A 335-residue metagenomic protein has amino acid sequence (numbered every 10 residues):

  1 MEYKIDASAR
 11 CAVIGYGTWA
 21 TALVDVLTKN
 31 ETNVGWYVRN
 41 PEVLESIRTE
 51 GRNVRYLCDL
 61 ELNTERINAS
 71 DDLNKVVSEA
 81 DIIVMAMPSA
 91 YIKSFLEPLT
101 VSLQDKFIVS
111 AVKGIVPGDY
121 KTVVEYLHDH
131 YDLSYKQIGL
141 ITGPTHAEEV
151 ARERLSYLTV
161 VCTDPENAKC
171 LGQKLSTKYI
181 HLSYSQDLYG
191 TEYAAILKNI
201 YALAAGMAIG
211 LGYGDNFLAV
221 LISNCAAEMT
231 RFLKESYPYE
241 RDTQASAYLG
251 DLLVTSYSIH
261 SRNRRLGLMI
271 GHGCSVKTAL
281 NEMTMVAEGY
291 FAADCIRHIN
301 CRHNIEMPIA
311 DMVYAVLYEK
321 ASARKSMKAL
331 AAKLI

Functional and structural regions predicted by a protein language model:
M1-L60, R66-D71: NAD(P)+-binding Rossmann beta1-loop-alpha1 motif at the extreme N-terminus of oxidoreductases
A7, K198, A205-I209, K234-I335: NAD(P)-dependent Rossmann-like dehydrogenase/reductase catalytic/cofactor-binding core
L73-S78, I82-E153, L171: Rossmann-like NAD(P)(H) cofactor-binding subdomain of soluble oxidoreductases
Y91, S102, H130-S134, L155-D242: Internal alpha-helical scaffold of NAD(P)-dependent oxidoreductase catalytic cores
S110, Q137-T142, L182-Q186, Q244 (+1 more regions): General beta-strand structural signal in soluble alpha/beta enzymes
